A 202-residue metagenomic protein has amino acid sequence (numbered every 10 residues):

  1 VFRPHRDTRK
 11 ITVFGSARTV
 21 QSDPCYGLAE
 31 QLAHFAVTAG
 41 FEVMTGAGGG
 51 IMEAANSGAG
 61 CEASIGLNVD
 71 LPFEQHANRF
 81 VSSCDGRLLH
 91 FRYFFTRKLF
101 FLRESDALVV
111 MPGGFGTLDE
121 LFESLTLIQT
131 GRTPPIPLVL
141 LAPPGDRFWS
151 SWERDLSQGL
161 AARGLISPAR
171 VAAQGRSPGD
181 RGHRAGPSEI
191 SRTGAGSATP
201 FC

Functional and structural regions predicted by a protein language model:
V1-I11, V171-C202: SAM-dependent methyltransferases
V1-V69: Glycine-rich beta-alpha loop segments
V13, G48, A55, F101 (+3 more regions): Buried hydrophobic positions in well-ordered alpha/beta secondary-structure cores of metabolic enzymes
F35, S64-Q75, M111, L125-W152 (+1 more regions): Short, acidic/small-residue loops that bind anionic groups at enzyme active sites
G50-A59, D146-G159: Glycine-rich, charge-decorated loop segments at or immediately adjacent to ligand/cofactor-binding or catalytic sites
G50-V110: Acidic/glycine-enriched connector segments
H90-L141, R192-A195: Active-site/ligand-binding-proximal alpha/beta "capping" segment
F100-L108, L160-G175: Conserved thiamine diphosphate
